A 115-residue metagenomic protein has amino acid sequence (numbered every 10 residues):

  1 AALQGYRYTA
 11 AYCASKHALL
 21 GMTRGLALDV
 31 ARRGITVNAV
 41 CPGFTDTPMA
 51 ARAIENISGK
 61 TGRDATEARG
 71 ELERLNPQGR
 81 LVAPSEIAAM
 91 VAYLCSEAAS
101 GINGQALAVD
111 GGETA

Functional and structural regions predicted by a protein language model:
A1-Q4, E113: Active-site segment of SDR-like NAD(P)-dependent oxidoreductases
Q4-A11, R32-R33, G79, E97: Active-site loop immediately N-terminal to the catalytic Tyr-X3-Lys motif of short-chain dehydrogenase/reductase
S15, T23: Active-site helix of classical SDR
A31, T36, I102-G104: Short, small/polar-rich loop/turn modules that mediate ligand/substrate recognition or access, typified
T36-D46, C95, A108-D110: Conserved SDR Rossmann-fold cofactor-binding beta-strand/turn motif
P42-R52, N56: Short, flexible catalytic-loop segment of classical short-chain dehydrogenase/reductase
E55-S85: Catalytic Tyr-x(3-8)-Lys segment
Q78-V109, T114: C-terminal substrate-recognition "lid" of short-chain dehydrogenase/reductases
